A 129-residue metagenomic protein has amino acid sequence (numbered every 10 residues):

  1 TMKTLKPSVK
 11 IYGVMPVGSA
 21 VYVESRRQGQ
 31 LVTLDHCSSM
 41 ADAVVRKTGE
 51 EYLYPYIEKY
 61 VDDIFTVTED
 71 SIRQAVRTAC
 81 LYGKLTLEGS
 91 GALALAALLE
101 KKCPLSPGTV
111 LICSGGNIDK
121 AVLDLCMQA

Functional and structural regions predicted by a protein language model:
T1-A129: PLP-dependent amino-acid enzyme catalytic core
